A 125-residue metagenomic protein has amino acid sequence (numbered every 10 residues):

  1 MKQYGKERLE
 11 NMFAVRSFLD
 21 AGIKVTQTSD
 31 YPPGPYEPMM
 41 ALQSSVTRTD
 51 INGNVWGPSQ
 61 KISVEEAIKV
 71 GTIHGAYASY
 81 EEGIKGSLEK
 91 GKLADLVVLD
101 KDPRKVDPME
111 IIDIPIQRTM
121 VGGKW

Functional and structural regions predicted by a protein language model:
M1-K105, M109, I114-G122: His/Asp/Glu-enriched, well-ordered alpha-helical/loop segment that forms or immediately abuts the divalent-metal
